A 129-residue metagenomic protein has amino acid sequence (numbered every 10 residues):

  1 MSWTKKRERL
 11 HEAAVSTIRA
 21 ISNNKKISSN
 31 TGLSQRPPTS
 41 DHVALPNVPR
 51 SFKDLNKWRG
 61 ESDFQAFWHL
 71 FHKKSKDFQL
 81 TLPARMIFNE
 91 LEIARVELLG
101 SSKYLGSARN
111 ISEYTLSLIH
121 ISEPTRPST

Functional and structural regions predicted by a protein language model:
M1-L118, S122, R126: Basic/hydrophobic alpha-helical interface regions
